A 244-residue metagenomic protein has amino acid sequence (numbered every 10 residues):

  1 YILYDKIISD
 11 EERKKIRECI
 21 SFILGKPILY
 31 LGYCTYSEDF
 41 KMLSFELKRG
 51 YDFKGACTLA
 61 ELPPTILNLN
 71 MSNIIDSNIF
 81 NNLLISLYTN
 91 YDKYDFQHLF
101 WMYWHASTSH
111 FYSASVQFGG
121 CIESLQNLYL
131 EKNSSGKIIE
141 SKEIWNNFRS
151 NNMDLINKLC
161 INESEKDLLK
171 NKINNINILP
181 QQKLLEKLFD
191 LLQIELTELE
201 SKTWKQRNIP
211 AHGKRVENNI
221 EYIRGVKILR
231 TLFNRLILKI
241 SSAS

Functional and structural regions predicted by a protein language model:
Y1-H98, H105-S109, I223-I240, S244: Charged, non-catalytic interaction/linker regions at domain boundaries that couple catalytic cores to substrate
I7, E11, N70-N78, I139 (+10 more regions): Alpha-helix boundary/N-cap detector
L29, S109-Y112, E131, S135 (+3 more regions): Intrinsically disordered or highly flexible coil/loop and linker segments, enriched in small and charged/polar residues
E38-K41, G136, Q193: Intrinsic-disorder/low-complexity loop/linker signature
Y88-F100, S201-A211: Active-site-adjacent bridging/hinge elements
N90-L179: Amphipathic alpha-helical interface elements
H98-L99, R149-S150, Q182-E186, N208-H212: Short acidic (Asp/Glu) and glycine-rich catalytic loops that position anionic groups and cofactors
S115, K187-S244: Charge-enriched, short contiguous segments at helix-coil
